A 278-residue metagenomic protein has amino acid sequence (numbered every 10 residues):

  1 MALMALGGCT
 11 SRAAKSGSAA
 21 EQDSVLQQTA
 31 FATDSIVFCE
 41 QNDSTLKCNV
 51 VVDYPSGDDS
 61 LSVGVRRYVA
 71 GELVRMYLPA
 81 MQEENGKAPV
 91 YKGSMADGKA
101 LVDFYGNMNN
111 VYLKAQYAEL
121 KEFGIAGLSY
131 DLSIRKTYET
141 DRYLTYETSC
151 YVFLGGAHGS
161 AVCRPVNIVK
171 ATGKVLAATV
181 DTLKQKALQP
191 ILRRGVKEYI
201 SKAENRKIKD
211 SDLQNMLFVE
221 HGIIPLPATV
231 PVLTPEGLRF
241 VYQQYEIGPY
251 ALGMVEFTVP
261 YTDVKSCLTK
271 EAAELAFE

Functional and structural regions predicted by a protein language model:
A5-G8: C-terminal motif of bacterial Sec signal peptides marking the signal peptidase cleavage site
T10-E278: Compositionally biased intrinsically disordered regions enriched in Thr/Gly
